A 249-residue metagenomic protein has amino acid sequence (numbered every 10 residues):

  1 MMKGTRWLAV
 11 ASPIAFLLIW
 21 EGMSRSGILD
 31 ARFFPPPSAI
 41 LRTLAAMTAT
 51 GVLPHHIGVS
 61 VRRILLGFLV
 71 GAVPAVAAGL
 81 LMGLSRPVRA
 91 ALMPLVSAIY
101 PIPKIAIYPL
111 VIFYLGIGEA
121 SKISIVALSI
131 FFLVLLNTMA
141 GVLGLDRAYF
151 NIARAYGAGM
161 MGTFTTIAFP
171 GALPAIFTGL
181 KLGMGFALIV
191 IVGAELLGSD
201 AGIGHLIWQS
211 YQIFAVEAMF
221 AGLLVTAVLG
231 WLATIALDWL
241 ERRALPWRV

Functional and structural regions predicted by a protein language model:
M1-S24: N-terminal signal-anchor/first transmembrane alpha helix
M2, S26-A72: Periplasmic/extracellular loop-to-transmembrane helix junction in inner-membrane transport proteins
L66-V96: Transmembrane-helix boundary motif in ABC transporter permease subunits
R86, L143, P174, T178 (+1 more regions): C-terminal transmembrane helix and the adjacent membrane-cytosol boundary/short C-terminal tail of inner/organellar
S97-L133, A140-G141: Generic hydrophobic transmembrane alpha-helix motif, especially the helices
I112-Y114, V142, I189-T226, L245-V249: Glycine-rich helix-loop "coupling/hinge" segments at transmembrane-helix boundaries in multipass transporters
S124, L128, M161-G193, F220-A221 (+2 more regions): Transmembrane alpha-helices
N137-G179, I207: Short cytoplasmic-facing helical segments at TM-TM junctions of multi-pass membrane proteins
